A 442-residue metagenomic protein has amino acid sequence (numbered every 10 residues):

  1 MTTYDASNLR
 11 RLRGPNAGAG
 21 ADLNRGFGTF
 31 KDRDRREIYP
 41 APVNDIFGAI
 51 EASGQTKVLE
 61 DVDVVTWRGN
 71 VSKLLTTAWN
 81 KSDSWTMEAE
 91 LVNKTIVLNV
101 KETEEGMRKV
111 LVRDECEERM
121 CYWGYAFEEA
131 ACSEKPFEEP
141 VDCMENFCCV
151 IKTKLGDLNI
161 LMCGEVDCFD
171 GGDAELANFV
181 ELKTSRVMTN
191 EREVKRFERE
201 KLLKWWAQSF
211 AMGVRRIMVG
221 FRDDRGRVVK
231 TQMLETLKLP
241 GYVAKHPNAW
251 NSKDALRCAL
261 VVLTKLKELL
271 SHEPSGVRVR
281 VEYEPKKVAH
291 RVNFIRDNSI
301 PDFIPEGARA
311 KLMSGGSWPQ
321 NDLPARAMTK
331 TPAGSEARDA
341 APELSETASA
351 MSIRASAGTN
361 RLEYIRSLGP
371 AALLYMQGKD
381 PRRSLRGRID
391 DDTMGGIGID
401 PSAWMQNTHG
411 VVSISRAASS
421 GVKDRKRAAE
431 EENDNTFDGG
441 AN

Functional and structural regions predicted by a protein language model:
M1-W206, F210-N442: Accessory terminal regions of nucleic-acid processing enzymes
